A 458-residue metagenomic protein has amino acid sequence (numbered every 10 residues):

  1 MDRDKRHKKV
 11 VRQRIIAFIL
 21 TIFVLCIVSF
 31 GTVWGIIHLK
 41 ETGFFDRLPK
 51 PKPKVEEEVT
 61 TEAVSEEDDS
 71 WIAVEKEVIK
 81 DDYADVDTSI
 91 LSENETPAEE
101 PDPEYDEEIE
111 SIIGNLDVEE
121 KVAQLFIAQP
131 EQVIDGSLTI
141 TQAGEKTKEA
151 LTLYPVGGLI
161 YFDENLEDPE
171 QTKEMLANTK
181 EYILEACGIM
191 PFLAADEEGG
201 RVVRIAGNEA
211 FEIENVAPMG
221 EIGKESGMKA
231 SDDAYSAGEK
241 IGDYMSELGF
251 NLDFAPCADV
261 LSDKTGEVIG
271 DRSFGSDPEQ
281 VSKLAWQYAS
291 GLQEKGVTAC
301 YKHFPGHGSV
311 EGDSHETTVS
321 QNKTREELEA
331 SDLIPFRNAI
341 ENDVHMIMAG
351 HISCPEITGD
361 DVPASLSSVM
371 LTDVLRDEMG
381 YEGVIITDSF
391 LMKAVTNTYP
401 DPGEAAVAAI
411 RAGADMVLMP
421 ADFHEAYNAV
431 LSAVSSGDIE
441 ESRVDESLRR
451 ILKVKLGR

Functional and structural regions predicted by a protein language model:
D2-L193, E197-G207: N-terminal hydrophobic targeting/anchoring segments and the immediately downstream early-domain regions of hydrolases
D117, G136-L138, A143, D168-C187 (+6 more regions): Second-shell residues forming the walls of enzyme active-site clefts
I127, G158-I160, D253-F254, C300 (+2 more regions): Conserved beta-strand positions in the central sheet of alpha/beta enzyme cores
Q129, D163, C257, H351 (+1 more regions): Residues that line or immediately flank small-molecule/substrate-binding pockets and catalytic motifs
G158, N215-G223, T265-D271, D313-T318 (+2 more regions): A short small-residue
E185, P191-A234: Substrate-binding cleft of extracellular glycoside hydrolase catalytic domains
N215-F250, A255-A289: A substrate-binding/cap region within the structured catalytic cores of diverse enzymes
R458: Short, flexible loop segments at boundaries between secondary-structure elements
